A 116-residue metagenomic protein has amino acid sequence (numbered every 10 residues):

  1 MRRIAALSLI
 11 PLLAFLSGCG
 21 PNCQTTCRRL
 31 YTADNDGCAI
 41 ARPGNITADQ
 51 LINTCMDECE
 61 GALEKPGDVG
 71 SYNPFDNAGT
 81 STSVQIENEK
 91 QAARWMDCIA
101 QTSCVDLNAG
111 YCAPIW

Functional and structural regions predicted by a protein language model:
M1-C19: Sec-dependent bacterial lipoprotein signal peptides
C19-W116: Mature extracellular/luminal domains of secreted and GPI-anchored eukaryotic proteins, especially small
